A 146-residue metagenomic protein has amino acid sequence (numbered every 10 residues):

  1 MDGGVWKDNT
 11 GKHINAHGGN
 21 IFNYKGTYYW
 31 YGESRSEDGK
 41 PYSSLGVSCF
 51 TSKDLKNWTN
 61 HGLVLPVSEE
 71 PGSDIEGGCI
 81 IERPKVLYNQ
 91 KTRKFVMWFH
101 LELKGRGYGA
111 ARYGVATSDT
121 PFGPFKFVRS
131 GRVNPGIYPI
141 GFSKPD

Functional and structural regions predicted by a protein language model:
M1-D146: Carbohydrate-active catalytic/glycan-binding domains of CAZyme proteins, especially the secreted or lumenal ectodomains
